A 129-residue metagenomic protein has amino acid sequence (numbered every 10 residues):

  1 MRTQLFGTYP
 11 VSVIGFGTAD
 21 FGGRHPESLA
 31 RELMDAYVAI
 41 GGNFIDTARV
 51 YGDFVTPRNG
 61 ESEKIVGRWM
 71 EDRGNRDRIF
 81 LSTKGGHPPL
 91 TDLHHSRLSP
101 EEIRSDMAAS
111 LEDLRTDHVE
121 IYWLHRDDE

Functional and structural regions predicted by a protein language model:
M1-F80: N-terminal binding-site loop/beta-alpha segment at the start of enzyme catalytic domains that lines or forms
A19-F21, A48-V50, K84-P88, L124-D127: Active-site beta-loop-alpha junctions enriched in small/polar residues
F44-T47, S82, H118, W123: Generic enzyme active-site microenvironment
Y51-V55, P88-H94: A short acidic, helix-capping loop that chelates divalent metal ions and anchors anionic groups
I65-W69, K84, E102, D106-A109: Generic beta-strand or strand-like secondary-structure segments
L90-E129: Glycine/proline-rich, positively charged, aromatic-decorated active-site loop/lid region on the catalytic face
